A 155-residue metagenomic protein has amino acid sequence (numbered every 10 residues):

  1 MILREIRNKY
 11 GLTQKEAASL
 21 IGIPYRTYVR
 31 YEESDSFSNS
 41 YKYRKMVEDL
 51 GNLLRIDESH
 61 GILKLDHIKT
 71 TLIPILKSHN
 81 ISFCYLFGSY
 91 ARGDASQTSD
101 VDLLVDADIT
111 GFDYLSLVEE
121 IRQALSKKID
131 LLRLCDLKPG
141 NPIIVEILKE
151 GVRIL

Functional and structural regions predicted by a protein language model:
M1-F83, R92-S96, D108-L155: Catalytic core of pol beta-like nucleotidyltransferases
G88-Y90: Short helix-loop-helix/strand-helix junction enriched in hydrophobic and basic residues
S99: Short beta-strand-loop elements within alpha/beta enzyme cores that line or abut nucleotide/cofactor pockets
